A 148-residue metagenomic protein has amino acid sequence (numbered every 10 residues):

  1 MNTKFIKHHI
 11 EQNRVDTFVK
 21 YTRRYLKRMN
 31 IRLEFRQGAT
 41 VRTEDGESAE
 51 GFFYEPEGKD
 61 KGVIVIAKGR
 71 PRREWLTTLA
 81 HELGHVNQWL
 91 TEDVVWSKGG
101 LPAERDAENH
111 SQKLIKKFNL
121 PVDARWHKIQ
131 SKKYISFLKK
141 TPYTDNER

Functional and structural regions predicted by a protein language model:
M1-H9: A short, surface-exposed helix-loop junction/capping segment
T3, P71-E74, K116-R148: Long, well-structured alpha-helical subdomains associated with metal-dependent extracellular/ecto-lumenal hydrolases
E11-M29: Zn2+-dependent metallopeptidase catalytic core
R24, E34-K61, R72: Catalytic zinc-binding patch centered on the HExxH motif and its immediate surroundings that defines zinc-dependent
G62-L79, K98-G99: Short pre-active-site segment immediately N-terminal to the catalytic Zn-binding motif
T77-L90: Active-site recognition of the HExxH zinc-binding catalytic motif
W89-K98: Substrate-binding clefts and substrate-entry loops adjacent to catalytic sites of polymer-processing enzymes acting on
K98-K128: Post-HExxH zinc-binding segment in Zn-dependent metallohydrolases
